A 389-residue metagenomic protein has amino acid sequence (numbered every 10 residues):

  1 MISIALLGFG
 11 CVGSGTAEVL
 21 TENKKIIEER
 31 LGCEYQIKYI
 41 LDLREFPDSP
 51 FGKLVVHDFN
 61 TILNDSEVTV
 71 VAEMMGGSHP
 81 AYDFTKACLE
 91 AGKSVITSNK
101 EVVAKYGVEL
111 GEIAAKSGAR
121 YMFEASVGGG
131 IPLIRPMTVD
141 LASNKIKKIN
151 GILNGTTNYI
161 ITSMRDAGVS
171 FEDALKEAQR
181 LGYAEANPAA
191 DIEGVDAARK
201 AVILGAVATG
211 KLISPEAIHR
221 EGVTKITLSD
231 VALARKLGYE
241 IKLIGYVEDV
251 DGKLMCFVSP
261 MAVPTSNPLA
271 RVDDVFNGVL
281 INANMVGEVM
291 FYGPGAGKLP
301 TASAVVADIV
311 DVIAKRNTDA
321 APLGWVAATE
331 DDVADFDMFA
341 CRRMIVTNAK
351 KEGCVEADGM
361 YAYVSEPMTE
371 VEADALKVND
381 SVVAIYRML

Functional and structural regions predicted by a protein language model:
M1-E90: N-terminal glycine-/serine-/threonine-rich beta1-alpha1-beta2 phosphate-ribose binding loop of Rossmann-like
L7, C11, G15, Y35 (+12 more regions): Conserved active-site and cofactor/substrate-binding residues in soluble primary-metabolism enzymes
V68, A115-D196, I203: Rossmann-like NAD(P)H-binding beta-loop-alpha module
A81-A87, A91, K100-T138: Rossmann-fold NAD(P)-binding glycine/threonine-rich loop
S94-I96: A short hydrophobic/small-residue beta-strand
L175-G278: Substrate-binding/catalytic subdomain of NAD(P)-dependent oxidoreductase enzymes
P268-W325, E330-M338: ATP-dependent carboxylate/acyl-activation modules
I309-D311, K315-L389: A conserved regulatory-domain signal marking ACT and ACT-like small-molecule sensing domains and adjacent regulatory
